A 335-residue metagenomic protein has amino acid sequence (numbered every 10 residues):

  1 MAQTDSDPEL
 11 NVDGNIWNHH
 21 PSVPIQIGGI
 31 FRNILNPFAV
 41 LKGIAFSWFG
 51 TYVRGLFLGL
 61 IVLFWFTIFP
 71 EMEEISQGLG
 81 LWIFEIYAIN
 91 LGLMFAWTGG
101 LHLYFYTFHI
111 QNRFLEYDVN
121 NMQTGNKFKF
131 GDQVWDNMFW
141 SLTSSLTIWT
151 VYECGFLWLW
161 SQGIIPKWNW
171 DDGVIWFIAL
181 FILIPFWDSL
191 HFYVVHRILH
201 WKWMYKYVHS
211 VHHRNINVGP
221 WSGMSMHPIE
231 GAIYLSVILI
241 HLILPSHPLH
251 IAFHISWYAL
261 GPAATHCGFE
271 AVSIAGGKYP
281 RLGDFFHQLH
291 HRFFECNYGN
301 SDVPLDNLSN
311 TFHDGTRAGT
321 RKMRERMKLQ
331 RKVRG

Functional and structural regions predicted by a protein language model:
M1-V194, I198, Y207, N215-V237 (+2 more regions): Non-catalytic, topology-defining segments of multipass membrane proteins
P70, K167-N169, L199, P262-A264 (+1 more regions): Short linear motifs at secondary-structure transitions and domain/linker junctions
F192-H200, Y205-H209, T265-I274: Juxtamembrane interface at the ends
H200, K206-H213, F285-R292: Short amphipathic alpha-helical coupling elements at transmembrane boundaries
W201-K202, V211-N215, H254-G261: Active/binding-pocket-proximal capping segment
G223, G231-E325: C-terminal transmembrane module of eukaryotic multi-pass membrane proteins
